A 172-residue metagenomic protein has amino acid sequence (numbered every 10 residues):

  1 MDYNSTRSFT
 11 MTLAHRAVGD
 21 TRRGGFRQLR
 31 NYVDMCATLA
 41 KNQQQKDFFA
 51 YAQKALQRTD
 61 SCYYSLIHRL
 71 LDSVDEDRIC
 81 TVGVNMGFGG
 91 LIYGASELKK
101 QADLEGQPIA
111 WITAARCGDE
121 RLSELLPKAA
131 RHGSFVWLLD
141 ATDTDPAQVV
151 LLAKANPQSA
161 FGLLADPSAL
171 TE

Functional and structural regions predicted by a protein language model:
M1-Y63: Long terminal accessory regions outside catalytic cores
T38, V150-L151: Short, charge-rich amphipathic alpha-helical segments embedded in non-transmembrane helical bundles/solenoids
L39-A115: N-terminal [4Fe-4S]-dependent radical SAM core
V84-G89, R121-L125, P146-A147, E172: Well-ordered, non-membrane alpha-helical segments in soluble/globular domains
K100-D103, E124, S168: Polar/charged alpha-helical tracts
A110-E120, A129-D145, N156-E172: Core AdoMet radical
L125-A129, L152: Generic structural signal for hydrophobic
